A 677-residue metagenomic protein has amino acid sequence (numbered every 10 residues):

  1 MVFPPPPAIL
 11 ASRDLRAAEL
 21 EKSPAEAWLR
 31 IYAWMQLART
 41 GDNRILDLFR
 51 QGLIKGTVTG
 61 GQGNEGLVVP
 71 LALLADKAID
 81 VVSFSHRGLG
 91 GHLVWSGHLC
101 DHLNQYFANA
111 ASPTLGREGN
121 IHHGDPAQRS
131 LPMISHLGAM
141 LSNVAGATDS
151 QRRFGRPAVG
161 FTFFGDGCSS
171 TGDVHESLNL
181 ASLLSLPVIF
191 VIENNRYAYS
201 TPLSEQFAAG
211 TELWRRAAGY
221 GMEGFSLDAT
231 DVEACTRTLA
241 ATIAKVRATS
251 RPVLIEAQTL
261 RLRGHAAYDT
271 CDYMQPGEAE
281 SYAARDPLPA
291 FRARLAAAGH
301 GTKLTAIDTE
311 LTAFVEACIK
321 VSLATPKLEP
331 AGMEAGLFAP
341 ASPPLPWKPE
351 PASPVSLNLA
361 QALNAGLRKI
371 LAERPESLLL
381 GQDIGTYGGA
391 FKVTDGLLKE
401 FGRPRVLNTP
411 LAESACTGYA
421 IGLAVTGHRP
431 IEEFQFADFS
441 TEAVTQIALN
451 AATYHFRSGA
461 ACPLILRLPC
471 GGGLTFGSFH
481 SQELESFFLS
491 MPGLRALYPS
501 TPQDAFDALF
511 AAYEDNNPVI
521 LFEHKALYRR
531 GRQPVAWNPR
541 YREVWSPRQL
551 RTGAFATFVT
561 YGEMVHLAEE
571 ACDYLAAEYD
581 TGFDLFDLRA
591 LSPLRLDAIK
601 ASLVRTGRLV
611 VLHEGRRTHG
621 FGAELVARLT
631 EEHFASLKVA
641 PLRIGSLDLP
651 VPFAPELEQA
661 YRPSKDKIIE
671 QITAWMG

Functional and structural regions predicted by a protein language model:
M1-L67, L73, A257, L262-F401 (+2 more regions): Conserved acidic/glycine
G41-N43, A110-D125, L213-W214, T386-E400 (+1 more regions): Acidic-glycine-rich active-site phosphate/pyrophosphate-binding loop
N43-D47, Q51-L184, P202-A209, W214-G221 (+1 more regions): Cofactor-binding active-site loop characterized by glycine-rich and histidine/acidic residues
L48-L53, N120-I134, P157-T162, R196 (+8 more regions): Glycine/charged-rich beta-loop-alpha catalytic/anionic-binding loops adjacent to active sites
V69, Q128-E193, L227-K245, G385-A460 (+1 more regions): Thiamine diphosphate
I192-K320, A324, G396, E400 (+5 more regions): Thiamine diphosphate
L474-N517: Internal gly/pro-rich beta-alpha loop/helix module that stabilizes soluble enzyme cofactors or their anionic handles
